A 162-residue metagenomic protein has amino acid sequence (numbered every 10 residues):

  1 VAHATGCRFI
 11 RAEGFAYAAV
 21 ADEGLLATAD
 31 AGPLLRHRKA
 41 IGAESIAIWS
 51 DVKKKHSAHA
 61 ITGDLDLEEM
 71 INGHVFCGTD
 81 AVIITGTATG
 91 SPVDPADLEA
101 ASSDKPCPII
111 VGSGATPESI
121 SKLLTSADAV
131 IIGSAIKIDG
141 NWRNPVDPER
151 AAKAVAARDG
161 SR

Functional and structural regions predicted by a protein language model:
V1-C107, V111, P117-I138, A151-D159: Alpha/beta enzyme core
N141-E149: Catalytic core of soluble alpha/beta enzymes
